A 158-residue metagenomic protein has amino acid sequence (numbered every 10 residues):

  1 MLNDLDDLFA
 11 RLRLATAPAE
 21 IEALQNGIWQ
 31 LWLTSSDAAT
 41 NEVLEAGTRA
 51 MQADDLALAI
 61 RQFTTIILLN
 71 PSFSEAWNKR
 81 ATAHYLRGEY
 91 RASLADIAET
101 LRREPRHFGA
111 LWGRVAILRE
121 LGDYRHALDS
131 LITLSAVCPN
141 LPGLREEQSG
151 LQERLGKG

Functional and structural regions predicted by a protein language model:
M1, W29-E42: TPR-adjacent "capping" and linker segments in tetratricopeptide-repeat scaffold/adaptor proteins
F9, N26-W29, T64, A98 (+1 more regions): Alpha-solenoid helical repeat scaffolds
A19-E22, A57, R91, R125: Residue register within tetratricopeptide repeats
A19-E22, F108-G109, V137-S149, G156-K157: Boundary/linker segments of alpha-helical solenoid repeat arrays
D37-G109: Alpha-helical adaptor scaffolds
Q52, L86, E120-L121, E153-R154: Register position in tetratricopeptide repeats
